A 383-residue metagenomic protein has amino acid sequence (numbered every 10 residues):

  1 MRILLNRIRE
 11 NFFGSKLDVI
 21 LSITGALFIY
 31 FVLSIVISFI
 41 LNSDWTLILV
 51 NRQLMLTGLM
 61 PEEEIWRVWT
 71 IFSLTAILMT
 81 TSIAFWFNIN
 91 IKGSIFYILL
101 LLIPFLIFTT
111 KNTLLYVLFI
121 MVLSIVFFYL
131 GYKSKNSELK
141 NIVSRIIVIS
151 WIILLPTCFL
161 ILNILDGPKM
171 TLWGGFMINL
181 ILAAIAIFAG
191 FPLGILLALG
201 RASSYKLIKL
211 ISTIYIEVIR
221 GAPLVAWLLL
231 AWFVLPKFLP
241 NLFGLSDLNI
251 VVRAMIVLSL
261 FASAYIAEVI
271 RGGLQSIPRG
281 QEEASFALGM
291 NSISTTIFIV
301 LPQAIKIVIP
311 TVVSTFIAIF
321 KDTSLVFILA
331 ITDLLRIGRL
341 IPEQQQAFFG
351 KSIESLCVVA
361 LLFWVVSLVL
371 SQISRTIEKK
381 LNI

Functional and structural regions predicted by a protein language model:
M1-I383: Transmembrane alpha-helices and adjacent helix-loop boundaries
